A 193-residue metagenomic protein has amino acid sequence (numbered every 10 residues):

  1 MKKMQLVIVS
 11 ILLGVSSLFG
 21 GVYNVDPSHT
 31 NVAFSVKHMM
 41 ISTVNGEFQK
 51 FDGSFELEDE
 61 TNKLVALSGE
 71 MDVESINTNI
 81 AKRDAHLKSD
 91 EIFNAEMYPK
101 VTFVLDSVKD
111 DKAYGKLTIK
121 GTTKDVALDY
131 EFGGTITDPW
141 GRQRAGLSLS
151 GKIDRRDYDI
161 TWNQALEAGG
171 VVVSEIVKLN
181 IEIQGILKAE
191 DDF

Functional and structural regions predicted by a protein language model:
M1-M4: Positively charged n-region of N-terminal signal peptides that target proteins for export
V7-S17: Bacterial N-terminal signal peptides
F19-F193: Low-complexity, acidic/polar, glycine-enriched regions of mature
